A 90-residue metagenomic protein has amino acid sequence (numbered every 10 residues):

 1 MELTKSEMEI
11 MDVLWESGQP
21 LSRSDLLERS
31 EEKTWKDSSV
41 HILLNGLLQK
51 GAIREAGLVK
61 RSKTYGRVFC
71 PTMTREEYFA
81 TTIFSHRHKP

Functional and structural regions predicted by a protein language model:
M1-V13, S17, T74-R75, K89: Short alpha-helical segments that sit at the start of domains
L3-T4, L58-A80: Short, cationic-aromatic polyanion-contact patches
I10, H41-K50: Basic amphipathic alpha-helical segments that dock to polyanions
P20-S30: Short acidic, hydrophobic short linear motifs in intrinsically disordered regions
G51-G57: Glycine-centered, phosphate/nucleic-acid-interacting loop/turn motifs that mediate DNA/RNA or nucleotide
Y78-P90: Amphipathic alpha-helical dimerization/coiled-coil segments that flank or bridge DNA-binding/regulatory modules
